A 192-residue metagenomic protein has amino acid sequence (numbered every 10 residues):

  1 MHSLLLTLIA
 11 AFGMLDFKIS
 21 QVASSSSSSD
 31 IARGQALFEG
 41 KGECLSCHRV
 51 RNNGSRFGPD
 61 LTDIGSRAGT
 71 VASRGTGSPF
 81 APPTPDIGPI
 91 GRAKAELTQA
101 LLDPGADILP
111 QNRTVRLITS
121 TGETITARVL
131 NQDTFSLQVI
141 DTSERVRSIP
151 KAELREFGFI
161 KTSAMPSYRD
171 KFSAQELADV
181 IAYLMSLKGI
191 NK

Functional and structural regions predicted by a protein language model:
H2-G13: Bacterial N-terminal signal peptides
G13-D16, S27, Q99, E123-I125 (+3 more regions): C-terminal capping alpha-helices of c-type cytochrome domains
M14-E39, S55, G69-V71, P82-A95 (+3 more regions): Electrostatic cytochrome c docking/interface patches
A32-A36, P59, A95, Q99 (+2 more regions): Solvent-exposed, polar/charged alpha-helical surfaces in well-ordered, non-transmembrane soluble domains, broadly
G34, K41-R51, S78-A81, M165 (+1 more regions): The canonical Cys-X-X-Cys-His
K41-G42, H48-R51, G65, L101-I108 (+2 more regions): Sec/Tat-exported extracytoplasmic proteins
S46, T114-V115, N191-K192: Surface-exposed patches in mature extracellular/periplasmic domains of secreted proteins
R51-D103, I108, T114-F159, A164: Gly/Gly-Pro-rich "capping" loops immediately C-terminal to redox-active cysteine motifs in periplasmic/lumenal
